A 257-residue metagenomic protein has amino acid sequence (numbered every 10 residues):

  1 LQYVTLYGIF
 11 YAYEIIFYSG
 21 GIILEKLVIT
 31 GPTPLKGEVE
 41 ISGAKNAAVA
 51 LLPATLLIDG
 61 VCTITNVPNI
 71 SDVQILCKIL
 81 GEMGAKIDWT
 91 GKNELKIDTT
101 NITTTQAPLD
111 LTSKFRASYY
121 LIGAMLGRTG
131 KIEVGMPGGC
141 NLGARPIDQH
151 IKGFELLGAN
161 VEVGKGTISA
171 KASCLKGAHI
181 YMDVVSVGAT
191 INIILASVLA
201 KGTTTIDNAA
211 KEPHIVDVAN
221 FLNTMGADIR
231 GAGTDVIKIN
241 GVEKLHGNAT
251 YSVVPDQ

Functional and structural regions predicted by a protein language model:
Q2-Q257: Structural preference for solvent-exposed beta-strand-turn elements and adjacent flexible terminal/loop segments within
